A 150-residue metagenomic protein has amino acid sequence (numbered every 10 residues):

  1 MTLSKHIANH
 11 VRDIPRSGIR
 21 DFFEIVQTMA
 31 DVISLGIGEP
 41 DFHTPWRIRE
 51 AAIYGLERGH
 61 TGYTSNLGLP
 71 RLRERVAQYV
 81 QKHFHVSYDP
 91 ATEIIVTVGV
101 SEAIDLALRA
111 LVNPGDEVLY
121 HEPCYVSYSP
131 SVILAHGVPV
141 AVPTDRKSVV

Functional and structural regions predicted by a protein language model:
M1-H6: Basic/polar N-terminal segments that are highly enriched at the extreme N-terminus, encompassing both cleavable
A8-G99, L106: N-terminal small-domain helix-loop-helix segment of the aminotransferase-like
G99-E102, P114: Hydrophobic transmembrane-helix microenvironments that flank and shape a buried ionizable site
A110-V150: PLP-dependent aminotransferase-like
